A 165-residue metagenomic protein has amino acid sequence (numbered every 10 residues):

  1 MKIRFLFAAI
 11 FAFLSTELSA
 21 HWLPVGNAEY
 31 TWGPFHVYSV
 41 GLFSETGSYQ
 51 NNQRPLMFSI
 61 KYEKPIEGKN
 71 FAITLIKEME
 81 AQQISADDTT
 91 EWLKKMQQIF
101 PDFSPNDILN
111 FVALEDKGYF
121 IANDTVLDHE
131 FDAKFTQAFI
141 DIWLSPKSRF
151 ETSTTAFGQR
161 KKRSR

Functional and structural regions predicted by a protein language model:
M1-F7: Bacterial N-terminal signal peptides that target proteins for export
L14-E17: N-terminal signal peptide c-region/cleavage motif recognized by signal peptidases
S19-R165: Terminal leader/tail segments of proteins
